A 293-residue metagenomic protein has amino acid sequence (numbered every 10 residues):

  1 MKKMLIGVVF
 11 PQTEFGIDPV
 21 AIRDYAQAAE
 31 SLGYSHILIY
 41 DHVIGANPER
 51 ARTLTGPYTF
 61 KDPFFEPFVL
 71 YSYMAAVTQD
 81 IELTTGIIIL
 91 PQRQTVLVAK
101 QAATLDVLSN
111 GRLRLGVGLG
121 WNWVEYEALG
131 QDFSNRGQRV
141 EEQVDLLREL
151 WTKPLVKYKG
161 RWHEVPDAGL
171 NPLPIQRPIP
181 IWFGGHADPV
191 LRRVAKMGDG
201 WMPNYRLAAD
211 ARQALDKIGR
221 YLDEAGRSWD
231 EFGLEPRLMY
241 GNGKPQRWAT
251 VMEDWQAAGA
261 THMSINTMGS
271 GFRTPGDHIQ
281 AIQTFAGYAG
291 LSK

Functional and structural regions predicted by a protein language model:
M1-K293: Active-site-adjacent structural elements that line small-molecule/cofactor binding pockets in enzymes
